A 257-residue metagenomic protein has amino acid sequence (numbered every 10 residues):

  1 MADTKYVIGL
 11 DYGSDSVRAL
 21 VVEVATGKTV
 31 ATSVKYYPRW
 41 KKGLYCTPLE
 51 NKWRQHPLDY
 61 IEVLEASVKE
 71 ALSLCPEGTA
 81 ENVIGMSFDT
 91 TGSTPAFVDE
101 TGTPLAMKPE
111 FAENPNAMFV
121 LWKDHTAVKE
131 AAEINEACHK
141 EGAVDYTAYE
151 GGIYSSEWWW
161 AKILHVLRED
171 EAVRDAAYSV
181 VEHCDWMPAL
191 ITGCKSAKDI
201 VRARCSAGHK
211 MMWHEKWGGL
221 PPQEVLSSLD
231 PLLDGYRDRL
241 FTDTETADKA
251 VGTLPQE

Functional and structural regions predicted by a protein language model:
M1-K108, D234-D243: N-terminal glycine/serine-rich phosphate-binding loop of ATP-dependent small-molecule kinases, especially carbohydrate
Y12-S14, E136, K140-E257: Gly/Ser/Thr-rich active-site cleft segment
A25, E100-T101, H125, E169-E171: Short loop segments at secondary-structure junctions
W40-K41, V128-K129, A250-G252: A short acidic, often aromatic-flanked loop/helix-cap motif at beta-alpha or helix-coil junctions that lines enzyme
K42, E100, K123, W213-E215 (+1 more regions): Generic structural "secondary-structure junction" signal
L44, E77-W160: Active-site phosphate-binding/coordination module
I61, E65-L72, V120, A131-N135 (+2 more regions): Short, well-ordered alpha-helical packing segments
